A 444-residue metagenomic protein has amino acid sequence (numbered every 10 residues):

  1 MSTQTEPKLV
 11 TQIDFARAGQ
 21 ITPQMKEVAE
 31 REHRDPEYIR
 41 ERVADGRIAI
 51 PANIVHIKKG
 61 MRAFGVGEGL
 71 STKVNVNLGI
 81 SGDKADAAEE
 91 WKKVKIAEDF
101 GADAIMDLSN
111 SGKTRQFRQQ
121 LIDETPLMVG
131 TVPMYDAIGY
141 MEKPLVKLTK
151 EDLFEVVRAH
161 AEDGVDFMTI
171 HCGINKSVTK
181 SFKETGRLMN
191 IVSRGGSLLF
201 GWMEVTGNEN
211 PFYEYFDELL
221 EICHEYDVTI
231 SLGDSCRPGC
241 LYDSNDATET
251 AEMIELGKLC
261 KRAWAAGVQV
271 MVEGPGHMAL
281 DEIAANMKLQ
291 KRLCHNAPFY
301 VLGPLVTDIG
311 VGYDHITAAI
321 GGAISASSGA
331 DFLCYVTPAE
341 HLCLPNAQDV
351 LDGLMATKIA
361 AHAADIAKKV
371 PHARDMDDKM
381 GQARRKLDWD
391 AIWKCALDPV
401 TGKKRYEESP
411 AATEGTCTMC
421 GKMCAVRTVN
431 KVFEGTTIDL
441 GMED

Functional and structural regions predicted by a protein language model:
M1-V10, M442-D444: Basic/polar N-terminal segments that are highly enriched at the extreme N-terminus, encompassing both cleavable
T3, T11-F15, Q20-I309, Y313 (+1 more regions): Alpha/beta enzyme core
T3-E6, Y313, D349, R405: Hydrophobic alpha-helical segments with strong N-terminal bias
K180-E204, P238, Y242-S244, L344-D444: Catalytic or ion-coupling anion/metal-binding cores of large enzyme and transporter domains
I309-A318, I324-V370: C-terminal catalytic subdomain
